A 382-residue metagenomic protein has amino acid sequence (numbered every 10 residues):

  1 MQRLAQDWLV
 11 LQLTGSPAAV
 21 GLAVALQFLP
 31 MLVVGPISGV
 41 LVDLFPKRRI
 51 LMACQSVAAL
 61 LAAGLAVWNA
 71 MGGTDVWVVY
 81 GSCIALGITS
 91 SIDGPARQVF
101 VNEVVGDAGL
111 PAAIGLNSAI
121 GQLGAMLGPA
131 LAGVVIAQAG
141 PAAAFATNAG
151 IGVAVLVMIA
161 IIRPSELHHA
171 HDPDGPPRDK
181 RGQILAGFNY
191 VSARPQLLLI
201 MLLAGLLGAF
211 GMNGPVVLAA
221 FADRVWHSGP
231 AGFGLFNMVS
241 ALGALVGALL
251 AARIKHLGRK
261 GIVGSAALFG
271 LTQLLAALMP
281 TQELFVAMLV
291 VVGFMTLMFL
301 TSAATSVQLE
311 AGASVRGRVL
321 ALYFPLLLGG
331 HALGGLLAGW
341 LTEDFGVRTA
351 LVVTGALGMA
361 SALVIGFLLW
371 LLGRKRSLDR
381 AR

Functional and structural regions predicted by a protein language model:
M1-R382: Alpha-helical transmembrane-bundle signature of multi-pass membrane transport and export proteins
